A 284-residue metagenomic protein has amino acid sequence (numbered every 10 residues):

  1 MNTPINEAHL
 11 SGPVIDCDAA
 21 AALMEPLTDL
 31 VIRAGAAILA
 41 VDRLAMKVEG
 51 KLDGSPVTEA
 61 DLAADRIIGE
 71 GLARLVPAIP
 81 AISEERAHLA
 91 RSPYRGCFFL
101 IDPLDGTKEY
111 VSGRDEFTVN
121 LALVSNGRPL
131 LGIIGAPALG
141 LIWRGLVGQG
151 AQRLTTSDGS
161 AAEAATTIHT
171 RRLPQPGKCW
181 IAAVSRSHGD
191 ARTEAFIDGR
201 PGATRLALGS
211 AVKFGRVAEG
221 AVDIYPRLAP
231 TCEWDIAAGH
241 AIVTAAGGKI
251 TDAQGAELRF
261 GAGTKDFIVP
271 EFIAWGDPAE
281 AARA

Functional and structural regions predicted by a protein language model:
M1-D29, A195-G199, F214-A284: Oxyanion/phosphate-interacting regions
M1-L104, A191, A195, A256: N-terminal subdomain of lithium-sensitive/metallo-dependent phosphomonoesterases centered on the IMPase/IPPase/PAP
N6, L121-G215, G263-A284: Acidic beta-strand-loop-alpha-helix segment within the catalytic core of divalent metal-dependent phosphate-processing
I38, D61, L72, T107 (+6 more regions): Residue-level signal for inorganic ion chemistry
R95-I134: Glycine-rich active-site/cofactor-binding loop and its immediate structural neighborhood
